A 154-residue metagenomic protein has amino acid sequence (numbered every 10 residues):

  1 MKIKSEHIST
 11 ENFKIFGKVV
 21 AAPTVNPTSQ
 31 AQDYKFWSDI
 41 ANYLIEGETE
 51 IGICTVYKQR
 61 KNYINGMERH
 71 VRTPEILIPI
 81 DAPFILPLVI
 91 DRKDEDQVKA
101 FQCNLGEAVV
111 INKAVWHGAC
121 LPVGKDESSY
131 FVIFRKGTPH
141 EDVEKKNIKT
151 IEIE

Functional and structural regions predicted by a protein language model:
M1-A100, V123, I133, T138-D142 (+1 more regions): Non-catalytic, conserved peripheral segments adjacent to functional cores
F84, L105-E107, D126: A short pocket-lining beta-strand/turn micro-motif at the edge of beta-sheets
C103-A119: Conserved metal-binding segment of the jelly-roll/cupin
A114-F131: Ligand-binding loop in jelly-roll beta-barrel domains
N147-K149: TerminUS-proximal long segments
